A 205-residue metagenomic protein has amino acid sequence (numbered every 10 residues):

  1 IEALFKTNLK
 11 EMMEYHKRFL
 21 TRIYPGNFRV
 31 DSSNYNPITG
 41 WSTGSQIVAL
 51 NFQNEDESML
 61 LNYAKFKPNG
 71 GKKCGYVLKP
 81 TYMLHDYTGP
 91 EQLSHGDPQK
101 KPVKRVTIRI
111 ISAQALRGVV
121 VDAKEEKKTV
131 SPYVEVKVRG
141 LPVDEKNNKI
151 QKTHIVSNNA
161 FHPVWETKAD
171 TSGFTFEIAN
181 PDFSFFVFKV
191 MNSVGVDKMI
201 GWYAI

Functional and structural regions predicted by a protein language model:
I1-N62, K67-G70: Catalytic and substrate-binding clefts that recognize carbohydrates or anionic sugar/phosphate headgroups
E2-M12, G26-F28, A115-I205: Peripheral membrane lipid-binding modules
K17, W41, P102, E145-N147: A short, polar/charged loop/turn motif at coil->beta-strand junctions and beta-hairpin connectors
L20-T21, S45, Y76, V106 (+3 more regions): A broad, low-specificity signal marking well-ordered, structured residues that form hydrophobic/aromatic
V30, T43, A49-E55, L61-T129 (+3 more regions): Acidic, phospholipid-interacting surfaces centered on C2/C2-like domain membrane-binding loops and nearby beta-strands
